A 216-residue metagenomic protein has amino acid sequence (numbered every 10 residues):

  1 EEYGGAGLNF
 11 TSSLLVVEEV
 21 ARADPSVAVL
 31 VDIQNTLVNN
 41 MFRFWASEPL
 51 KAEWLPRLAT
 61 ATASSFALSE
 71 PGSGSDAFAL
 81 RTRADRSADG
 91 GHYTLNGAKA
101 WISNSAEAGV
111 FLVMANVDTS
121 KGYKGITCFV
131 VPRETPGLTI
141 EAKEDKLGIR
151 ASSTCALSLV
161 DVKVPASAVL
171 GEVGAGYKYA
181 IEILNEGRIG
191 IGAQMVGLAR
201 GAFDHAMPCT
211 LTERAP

Functional and structural regions predicted by a protein language model:
E2-A63, I102-V110, K121-G122: Internal helix-loop-helix
G7-V17, D76-L80, P132, S158: Structural signature of FAD isoalloxazine-binding scaffolds in flavoprotein oxidoreductases
V16, S47, F129, L159 (+1 more regions): Residue-level signal for inorganic ion chemistry
V17-A21, A115, V131-P136, D161-K163: Short Ser/Thr-interspersed hydrophobic loop/turn segments at strand-loop and sheet-helix junctions that line or gate
R22-P25, S73, A100-A106, I149 (+1 more regions): Glycine-rich phosphate/pyrophosphate-binding beta-alpha loops
T82-R86: A structural signal for short hydrophobic beta-strand segments in well-ordered beta-sheet cores
H92, N96-I140: A short core secondary-structure module
L138-P216: Glycine-rich beta->alpha junctions and the first turn(s) of the following alpha-helix
